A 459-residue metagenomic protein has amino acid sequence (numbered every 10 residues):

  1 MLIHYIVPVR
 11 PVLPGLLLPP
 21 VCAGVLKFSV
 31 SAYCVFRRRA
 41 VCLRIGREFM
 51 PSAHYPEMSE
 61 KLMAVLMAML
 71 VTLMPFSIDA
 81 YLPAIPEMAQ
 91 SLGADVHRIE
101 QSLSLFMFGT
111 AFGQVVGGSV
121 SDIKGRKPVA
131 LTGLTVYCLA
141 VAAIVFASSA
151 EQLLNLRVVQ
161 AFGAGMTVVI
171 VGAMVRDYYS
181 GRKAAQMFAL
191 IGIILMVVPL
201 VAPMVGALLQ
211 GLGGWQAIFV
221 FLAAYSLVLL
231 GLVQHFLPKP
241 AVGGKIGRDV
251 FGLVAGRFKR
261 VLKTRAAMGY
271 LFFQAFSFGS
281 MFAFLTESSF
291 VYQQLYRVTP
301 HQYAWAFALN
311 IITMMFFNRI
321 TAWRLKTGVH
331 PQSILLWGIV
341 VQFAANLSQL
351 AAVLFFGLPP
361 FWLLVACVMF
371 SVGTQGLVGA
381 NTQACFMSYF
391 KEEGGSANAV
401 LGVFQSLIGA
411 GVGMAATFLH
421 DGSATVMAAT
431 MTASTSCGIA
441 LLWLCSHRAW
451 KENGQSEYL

Functional and structural regions predicted by a protein language model:
P51-Y55, A241-Y270: Juxtamembrane intracellular "pre-TM" segments in multi-pass secondary transporters
L62-M63, M69-A89, A94, L285-S289: Extracytoplasmic
G93, G125, F146-E151, A352: Helix-breaking motifs and short loop linkers at transmembrane-helix boundaries and internal kinks in secondary membrane
F112-S148: Conserved MFS/SLC helix-loop-helix module at the cytosolic interface between two early adjacent transmembrane helices
V129-A142, I334-S348: Structural signature of the two symmetry-related core transmembrane helices
A140, E151-V159, L363-C367: Paired small-residue
V158-I193: Cytoplasmic helix-loop-helix junction between adjacent transmembrane helices in 12-TM secondary transporters
L190-Q234: Helix-loop-helix hairpin linking two adjacent transmembrane segments in secondary transporters
